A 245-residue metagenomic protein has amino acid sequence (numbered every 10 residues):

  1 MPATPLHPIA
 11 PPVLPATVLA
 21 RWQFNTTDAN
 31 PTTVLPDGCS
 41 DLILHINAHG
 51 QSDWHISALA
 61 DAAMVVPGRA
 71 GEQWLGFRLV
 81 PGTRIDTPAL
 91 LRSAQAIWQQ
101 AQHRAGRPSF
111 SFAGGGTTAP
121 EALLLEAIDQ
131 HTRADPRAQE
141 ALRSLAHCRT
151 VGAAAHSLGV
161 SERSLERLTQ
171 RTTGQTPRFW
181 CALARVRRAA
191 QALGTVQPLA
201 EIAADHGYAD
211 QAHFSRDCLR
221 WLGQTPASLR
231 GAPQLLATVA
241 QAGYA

Functional and structural regions predicted by a protein language model:
M1-E162, T172-T176, Q191-G194, P198-A209 (+1 more regions): Alpha-helical bundle regulatory/interaction domains
T169, C181, C218, R230: DNA major-groove recognition helix of helix-turn-helix
L219, Q224: Functionally critical mobile loop/hinge segments
